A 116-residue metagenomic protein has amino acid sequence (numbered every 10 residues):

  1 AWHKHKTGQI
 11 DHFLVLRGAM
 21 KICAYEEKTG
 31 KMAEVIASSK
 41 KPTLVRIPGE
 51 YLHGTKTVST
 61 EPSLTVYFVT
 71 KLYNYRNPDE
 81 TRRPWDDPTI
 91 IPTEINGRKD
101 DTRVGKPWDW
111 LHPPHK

Functional and structural regions predicted by a protein language model:
A1-L44, T60-K116: Non-catalytic, conserved peripheral segments adjacent to functional cores
K41-G54: Conserved SET/PR-domain catalytic core that frames the SAM/AdoMet-binding pocket
K56-V58: Asparagine-centered strand-capping/turn motif at beta-strand->loop junctions
